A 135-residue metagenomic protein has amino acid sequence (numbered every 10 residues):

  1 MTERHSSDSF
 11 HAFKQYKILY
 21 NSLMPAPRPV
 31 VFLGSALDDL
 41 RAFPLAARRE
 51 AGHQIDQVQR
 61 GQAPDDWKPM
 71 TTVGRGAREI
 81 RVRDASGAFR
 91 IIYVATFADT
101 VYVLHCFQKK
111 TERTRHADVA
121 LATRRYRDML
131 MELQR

Functional and structural regions predicted by a protein language model:
M1-A88, F97-T100, Q108-R135: Basic, Lys/Arg-enriched alpha-helical interface segments
I91: Portal/gating segments that form or line small-molecule/metal binding sites
V94: Short hydrophobic/aromatic beta-strand micro-patches that form the beta-sheet surface supporting nucleotide- or nucleic
L104: ATP-dependent carboxylate-activation loops
